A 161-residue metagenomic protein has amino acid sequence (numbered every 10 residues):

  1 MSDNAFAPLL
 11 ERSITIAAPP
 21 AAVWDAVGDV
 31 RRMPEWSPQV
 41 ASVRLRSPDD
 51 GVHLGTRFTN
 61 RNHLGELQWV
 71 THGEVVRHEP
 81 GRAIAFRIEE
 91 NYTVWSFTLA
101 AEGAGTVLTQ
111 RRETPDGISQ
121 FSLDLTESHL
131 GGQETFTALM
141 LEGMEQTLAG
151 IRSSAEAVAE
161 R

Functional and structural regions predicted by a protein language model:
M1-S47: Hydrophobic ligand-binding cavity/cleft-lining segments
P8, A18, N60, H129-F136: Residue-level detector of alpha-helix boundaries and kinks
A17-P20, W24, E134, A138-L141 (+1 more regions): Short amphipathic alpha-helical segments with heptad-repeat character
R31, A41, G51, E66 (+1 more regions): Surface-exposed, flexible loop/turn segments at secondary-structure boundaries
R44-V94, E102-V107, E142-R161: Glycine-rich portal/gate segments that line the openings of hydrophobic small-molecule binding cavities
I88-E142, S153: Beta-strand/loop substructures that line and gate deep hydrophobic ligand-binding cavities in soluble
